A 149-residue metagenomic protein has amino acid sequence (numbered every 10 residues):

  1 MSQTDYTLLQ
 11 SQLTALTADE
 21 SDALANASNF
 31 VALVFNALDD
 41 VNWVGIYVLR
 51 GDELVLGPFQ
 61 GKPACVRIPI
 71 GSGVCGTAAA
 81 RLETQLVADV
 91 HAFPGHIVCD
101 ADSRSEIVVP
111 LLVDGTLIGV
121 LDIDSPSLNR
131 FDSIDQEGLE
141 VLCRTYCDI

Functional and structural regions predicted by a protein language model:
M1-F59, V141-I149: Intrinsically disordered, low-complexity terminal regulatory regions
T4, S21, C65, P69 (+4 more regions): Residues at secondary-structure transition points
L38, C99-S103: Short loop/turn motifs at secondary-structure junctions and domain boundaries
W43, V108, V120: Short hydrophobic/aromatic beta-strand element in the GNAT-like acyltransferase core that lines or flanks the acyl-donor
L49-C99: Regulatory sensory and allosteric helical modules in signal-transduction proteins and certain transcription factors
S105-L112: A short, aliphatic-rich beta-strand micro-motif
L112-S125: Sensory-domain boundary capping and coupling elements
D124-L142, C147-I149: Regulatory loop-to-helix N-cap segments in sensory/regulatory domains that couple ligand/signal detection
